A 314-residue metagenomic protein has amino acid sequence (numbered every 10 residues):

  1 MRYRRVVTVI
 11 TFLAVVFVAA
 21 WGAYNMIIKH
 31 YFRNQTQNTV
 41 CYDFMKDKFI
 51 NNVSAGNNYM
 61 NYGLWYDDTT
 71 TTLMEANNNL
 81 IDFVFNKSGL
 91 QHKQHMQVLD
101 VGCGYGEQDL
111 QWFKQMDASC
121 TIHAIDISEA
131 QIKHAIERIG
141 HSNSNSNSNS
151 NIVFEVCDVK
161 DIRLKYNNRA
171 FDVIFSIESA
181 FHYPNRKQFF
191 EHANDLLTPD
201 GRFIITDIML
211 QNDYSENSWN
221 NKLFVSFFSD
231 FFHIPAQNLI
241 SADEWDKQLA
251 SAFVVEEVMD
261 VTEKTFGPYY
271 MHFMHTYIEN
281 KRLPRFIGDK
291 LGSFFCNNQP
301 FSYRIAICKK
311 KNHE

Functional and structural regions predicted by a protein language model:
R4-N51: N-terminal auxiliary segments of SAM/dcSAM-dependent transferases
E75-Q94: Conserved alpha-helix/loop element of class I SAM-dependent methyltransferases that forms part of the SAM/SAH-binding
L99, Y105-N143, N149-D161: Class I SAM-dependent methyltransferase SAM/SAH-binding core
R163-I174: A short acidic, Gly/Pro-enriched loop at the edge of an enzyme's catalytic core that lines a small-molecule cofactor
K187-R202: A short glycine-rich, Lys/Arg-flanked "PGG" loop and its adjoining helix->strand segment in the class I
I204-F227: Conserved class I S-adenosyl-L-methionine
A236-A252: Short alpha-helix
F253-R282: Conserved catalytic loop of SAM-dependent methyltransferase domains
